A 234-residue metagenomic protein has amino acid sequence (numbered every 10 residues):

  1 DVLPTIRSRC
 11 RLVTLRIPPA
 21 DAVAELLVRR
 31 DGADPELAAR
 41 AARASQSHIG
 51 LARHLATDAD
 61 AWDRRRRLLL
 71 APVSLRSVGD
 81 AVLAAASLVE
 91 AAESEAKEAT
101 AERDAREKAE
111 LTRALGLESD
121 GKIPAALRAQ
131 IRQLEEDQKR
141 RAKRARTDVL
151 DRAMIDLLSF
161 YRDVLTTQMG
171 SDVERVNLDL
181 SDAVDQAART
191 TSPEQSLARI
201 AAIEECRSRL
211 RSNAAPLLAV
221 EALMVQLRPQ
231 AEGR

Functional and structural regions predicted by a protein language model:
D1-A153, G170-R234: Charged, glycine-rich active-site and insertion segments that engage polyanionic ligands
L157: Conserved phosphate-interacting/catalytic interface
